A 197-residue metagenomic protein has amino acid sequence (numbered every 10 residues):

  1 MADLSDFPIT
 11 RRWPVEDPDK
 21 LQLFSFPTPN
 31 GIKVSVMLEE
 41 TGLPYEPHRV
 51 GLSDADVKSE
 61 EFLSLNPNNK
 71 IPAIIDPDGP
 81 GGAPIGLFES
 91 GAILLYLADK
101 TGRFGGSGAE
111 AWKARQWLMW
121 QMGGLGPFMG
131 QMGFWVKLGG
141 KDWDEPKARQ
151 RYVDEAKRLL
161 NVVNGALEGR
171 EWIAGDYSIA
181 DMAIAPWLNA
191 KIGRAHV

Functional and structural regions predicted by a protein language model:
M1-K147, I173: GST-like domain detector, emphasizing the conserved glutathione-binding G-site in the N-terminal thioredoxin-like
A98, G102, M122, E168 (+2 more regions): Hydrophobic/aromatic-lined pockets within catalytic cores
R103, G165-D176: Surface-exposed helix-capping loop/turn segments at secondary-structure junctions
K113, E155-L159, A183: Charged catalytic carboxylate motif
G124, M129-G133, W172-R194: GST superfamily/GST-like fold recognition
P146-V153, E171, I192-R194: Active-site rim elements
A148-L167: Amphipathic alpha-helical packing segments from all-alpha helical-bundle domains
